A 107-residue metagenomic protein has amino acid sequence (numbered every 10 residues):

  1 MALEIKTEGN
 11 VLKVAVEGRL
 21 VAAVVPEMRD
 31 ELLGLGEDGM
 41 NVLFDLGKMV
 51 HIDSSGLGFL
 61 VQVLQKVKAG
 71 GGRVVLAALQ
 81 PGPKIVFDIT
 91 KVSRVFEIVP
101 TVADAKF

Functional and structural regions predicted by a protein language model:
A2-D30, G47: STAS-typified acidic loop motif
L12, D104-F107: A short acidic, often aromatic-flanked loop/helix-cap motif at beta-alpha or helix-coil junctions that lines enzyme
A22-F96: Amphipathic alpha-helical interaction surfaces in cytosolic regulatory modules
P26, V102-A103: Residues in well-ordered alpha-helical elements
P81, A103-D104: Acidic phosphotransfer microenvironment of two-component signaling modules
E97-T101: Short acidic-hydrophobic, aromatic-tinged amphipathic segments that line or gate anion-handling sites
